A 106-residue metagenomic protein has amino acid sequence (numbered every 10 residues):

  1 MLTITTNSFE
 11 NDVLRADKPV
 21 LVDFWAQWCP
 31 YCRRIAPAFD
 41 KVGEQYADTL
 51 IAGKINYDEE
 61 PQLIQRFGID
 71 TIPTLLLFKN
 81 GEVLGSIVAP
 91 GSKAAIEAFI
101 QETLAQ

Functional and structural regions predicted by a protein language model:
L2-V20, P61: A short beta-strand-turn-helix
T5, W25, I51-G53: Conserved Rossmann-like nucleotide-binding pocket used by diverse enzymes that bind dinucleotide cofactors
D17-K18, F24-W28, T71: Short pre-active-site segment immediately N-terminal to redox-active cysteine/selenocysteine motifs in thiol-based
D17-P19, R34-I55: Conserved helix-turn-beta segment immediately C-terminal to the redox Cys motif in thioredoxin-like folds
F24-A38: Conserved redox-active cysteine motifs that mediate thiol-disulfide chemistry, especially di-cysteine Cys-X(1-2)-Cys
I55-L63: Structural microenvironment flanking redox-active thiols in thiol-disulfide oxidoreductases
I64-D70: Mid-chain, well-packed structural core segment of small domains
T71, L77-Q106: Non-catalytic, surface beta->alpha helical segment in thiol-disulfide oxidoreductase systems
